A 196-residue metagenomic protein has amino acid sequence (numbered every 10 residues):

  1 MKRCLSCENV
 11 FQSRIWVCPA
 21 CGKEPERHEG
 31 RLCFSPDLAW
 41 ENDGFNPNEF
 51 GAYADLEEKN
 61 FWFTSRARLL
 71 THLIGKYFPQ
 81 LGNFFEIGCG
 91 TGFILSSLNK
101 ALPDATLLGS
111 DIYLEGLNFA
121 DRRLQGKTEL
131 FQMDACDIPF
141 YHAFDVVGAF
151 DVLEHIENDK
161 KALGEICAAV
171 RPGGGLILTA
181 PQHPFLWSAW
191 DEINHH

Functional and structural regions predicted by a protein language model:
M1-H142, V146-F150, L163: Conserved N-terminal segment of class I S-adenosyl-L-methionine
A54, L178-H196: Short, glycine-/aromatic-enriched active-site segment of Class I SAM-dependent methyltransferases
I94, G116, N158, F185-L186: Short phosphate-engaging motifs
T106-L108, C167, P184: Long, low-complexity, intrinsically disordered polar/charged segments
H142, E157-K161, S188: Generic recognition of short, well-ordered alpha-helical segments
D151-H155: A short His-aromatic
I156-E157, A180: A structural helix-start
K160-G175: A short glycine-rich, Lys/Arg-flanked "PGG" loop and its adjoining helix->strand segment in the class I
